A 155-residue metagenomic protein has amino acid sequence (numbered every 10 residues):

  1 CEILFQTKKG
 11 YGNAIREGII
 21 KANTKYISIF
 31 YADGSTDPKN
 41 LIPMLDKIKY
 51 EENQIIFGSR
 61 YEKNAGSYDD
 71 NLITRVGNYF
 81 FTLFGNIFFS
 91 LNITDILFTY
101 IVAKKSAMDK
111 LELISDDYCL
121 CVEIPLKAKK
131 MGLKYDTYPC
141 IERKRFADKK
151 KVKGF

Functional and structural regions predicted by a protein language model:
C1-L4: Acidic donor-binding segment of Leloir-type glycosyltransferases
Q6-K9, N13-K21, Y26-I29, P38-Y118 (+1 more regions): Acceptor/aglycone-binding surface of glycosyltransferases and processive sugar-polymer synthases
F30-Y31, P139: Short beta-strand segments
G34-T36: Acidic metal-phosphate-binding loop of nucleotide-sugar-dependent transferases
L91-N92, L113-D116, P125-R143: Catalytic donor-sugar/metal-binding loop of nucleotide-sugar-dependent glycosyltransferases
V122: DNA-recognition element of transcription regulators
